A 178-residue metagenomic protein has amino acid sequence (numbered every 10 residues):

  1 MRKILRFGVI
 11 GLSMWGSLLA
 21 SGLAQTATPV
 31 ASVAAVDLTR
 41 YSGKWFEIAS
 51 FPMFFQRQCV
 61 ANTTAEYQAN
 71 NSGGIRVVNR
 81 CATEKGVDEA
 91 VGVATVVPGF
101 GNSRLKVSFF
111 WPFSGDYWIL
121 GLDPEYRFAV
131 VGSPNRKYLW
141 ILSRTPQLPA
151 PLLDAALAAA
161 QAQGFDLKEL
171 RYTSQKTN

Functional and structural regions predicted by a protein language model:
R2-N178: A beta-rich soluble binding module of mature secreted/lumenal proteins
